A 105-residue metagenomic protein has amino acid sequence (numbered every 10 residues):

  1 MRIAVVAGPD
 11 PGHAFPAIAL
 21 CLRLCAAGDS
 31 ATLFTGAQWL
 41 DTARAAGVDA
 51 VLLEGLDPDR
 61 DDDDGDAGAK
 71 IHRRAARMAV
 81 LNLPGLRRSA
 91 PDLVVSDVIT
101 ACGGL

Functional and structural regions predicted by a protein language model:
M1-L105: Glycosyltransferase specificity loop/lid
